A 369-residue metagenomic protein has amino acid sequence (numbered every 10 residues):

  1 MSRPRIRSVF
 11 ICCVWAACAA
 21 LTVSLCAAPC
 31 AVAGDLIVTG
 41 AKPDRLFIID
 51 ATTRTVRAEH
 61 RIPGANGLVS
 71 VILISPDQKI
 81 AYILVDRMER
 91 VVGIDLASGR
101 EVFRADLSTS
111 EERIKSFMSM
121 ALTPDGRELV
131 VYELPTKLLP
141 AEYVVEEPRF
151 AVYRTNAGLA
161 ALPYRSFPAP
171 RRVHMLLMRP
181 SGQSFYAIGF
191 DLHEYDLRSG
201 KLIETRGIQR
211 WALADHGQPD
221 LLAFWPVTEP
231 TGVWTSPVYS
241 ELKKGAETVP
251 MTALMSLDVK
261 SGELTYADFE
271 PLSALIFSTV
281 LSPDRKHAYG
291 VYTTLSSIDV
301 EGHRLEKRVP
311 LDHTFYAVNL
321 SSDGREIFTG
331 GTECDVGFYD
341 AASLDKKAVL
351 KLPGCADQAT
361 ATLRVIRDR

Functional and structural regions predicted by a protein language model:
M1-I11: N-terminal secretory signal peptides that target proteins for export/translocation
V9-A20: Sec-dependent N-terminal signal peptides
C13-W15, P29-R369: Predominantly soluble domains enriched in secretory-pathway, periplasmic, or organellar proteins
A19-C30: C-terminal segment of classical bacterial N-terminal signal peptides
